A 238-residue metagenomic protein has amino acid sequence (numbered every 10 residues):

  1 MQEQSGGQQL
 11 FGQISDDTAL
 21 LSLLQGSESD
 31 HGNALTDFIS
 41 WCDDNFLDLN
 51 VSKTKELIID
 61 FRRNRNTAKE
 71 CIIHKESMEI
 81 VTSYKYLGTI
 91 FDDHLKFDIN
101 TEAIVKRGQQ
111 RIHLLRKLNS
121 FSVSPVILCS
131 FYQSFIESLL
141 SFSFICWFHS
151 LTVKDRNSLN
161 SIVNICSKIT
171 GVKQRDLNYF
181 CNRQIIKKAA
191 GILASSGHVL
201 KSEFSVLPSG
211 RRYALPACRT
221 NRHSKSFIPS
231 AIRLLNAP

Functional and structural regions predicted by a protein language model:
M1-G7, K96, I127, Q133 (+1 more regions): Conserved pre-motif C helix in the palm subdomain of viral-like polymerases
M1-S22, L139: Active-site palm subdomain of RNA-directed nucleic acid polymerases
F11-I14, E28-L35, L49, T101 (+3 more regions): Hydrophobic packing residues in well-ordered alpha-helices of helical domains and bundles
T18-D43: Catalytic palm subdomain of template-directed nucleic-acid polymerases, centered on the conserved carboxylate motif
S27, T36, S40, D48-T82: Short, conserved micro-motifs composed of acidic
C42, E56, I136, C166 (+1 more regions): Hydrophobic, well-ordered secondary-structure elements that form the walls of internal hydrophobic environments
K75-I145: Basic, alpha-helical interaction scaffolds
K154-P238: Short linear motifs embedded in intrinsically disordered, charge-biased segments
